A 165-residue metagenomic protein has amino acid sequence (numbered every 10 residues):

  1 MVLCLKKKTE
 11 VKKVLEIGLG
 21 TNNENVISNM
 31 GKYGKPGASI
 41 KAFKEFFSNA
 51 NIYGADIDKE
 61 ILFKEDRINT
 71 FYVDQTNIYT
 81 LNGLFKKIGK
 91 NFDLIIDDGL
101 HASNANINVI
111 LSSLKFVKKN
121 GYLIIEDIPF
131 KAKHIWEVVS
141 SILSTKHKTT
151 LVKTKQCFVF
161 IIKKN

Functional and structural regions predicted by a protein language model:
M1-I96, L100-I125, P129-N165: A short alpha-helical cap/connector motif
